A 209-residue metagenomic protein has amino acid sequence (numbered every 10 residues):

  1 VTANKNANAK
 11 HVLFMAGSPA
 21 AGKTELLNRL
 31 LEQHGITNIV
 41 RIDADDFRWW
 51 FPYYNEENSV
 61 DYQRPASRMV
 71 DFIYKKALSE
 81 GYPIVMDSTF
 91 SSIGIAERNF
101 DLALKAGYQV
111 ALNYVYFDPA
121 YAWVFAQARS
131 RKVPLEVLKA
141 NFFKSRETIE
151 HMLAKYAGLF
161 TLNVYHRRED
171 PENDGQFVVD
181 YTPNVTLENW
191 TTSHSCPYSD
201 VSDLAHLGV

Functional and structural regions predicted by a protein language model:
V1-N6: Pre-Walker A adenine-sensing motif
L13-F14: Short hydrophobic/aromatic beta-strand immediately N-terminal to the Walker A/P-loop
S18-P19: The conserved Walker
K23: Conserved lysine of the Walker
L27-Y82, G94: Conserved substrate/cofactor phosphate-moiety recognition/catalytic segment in nucleotide-dependent phosphotransferases
Q33, V124-V209: Conserved GTP-binding G-domain of TRAFAC-class P-loop NTPases and closely related GTPase folds
D87-A96, Y116-P119: Acidic, metal-coordinating catalytic cores used for nucleic-acid/nucleotide bond scission and strand-transfer chemistry
L104-A126: Conserved phosphate-donor/acceptor-positioning beta-strand/loop module used by diverse small-molecule
